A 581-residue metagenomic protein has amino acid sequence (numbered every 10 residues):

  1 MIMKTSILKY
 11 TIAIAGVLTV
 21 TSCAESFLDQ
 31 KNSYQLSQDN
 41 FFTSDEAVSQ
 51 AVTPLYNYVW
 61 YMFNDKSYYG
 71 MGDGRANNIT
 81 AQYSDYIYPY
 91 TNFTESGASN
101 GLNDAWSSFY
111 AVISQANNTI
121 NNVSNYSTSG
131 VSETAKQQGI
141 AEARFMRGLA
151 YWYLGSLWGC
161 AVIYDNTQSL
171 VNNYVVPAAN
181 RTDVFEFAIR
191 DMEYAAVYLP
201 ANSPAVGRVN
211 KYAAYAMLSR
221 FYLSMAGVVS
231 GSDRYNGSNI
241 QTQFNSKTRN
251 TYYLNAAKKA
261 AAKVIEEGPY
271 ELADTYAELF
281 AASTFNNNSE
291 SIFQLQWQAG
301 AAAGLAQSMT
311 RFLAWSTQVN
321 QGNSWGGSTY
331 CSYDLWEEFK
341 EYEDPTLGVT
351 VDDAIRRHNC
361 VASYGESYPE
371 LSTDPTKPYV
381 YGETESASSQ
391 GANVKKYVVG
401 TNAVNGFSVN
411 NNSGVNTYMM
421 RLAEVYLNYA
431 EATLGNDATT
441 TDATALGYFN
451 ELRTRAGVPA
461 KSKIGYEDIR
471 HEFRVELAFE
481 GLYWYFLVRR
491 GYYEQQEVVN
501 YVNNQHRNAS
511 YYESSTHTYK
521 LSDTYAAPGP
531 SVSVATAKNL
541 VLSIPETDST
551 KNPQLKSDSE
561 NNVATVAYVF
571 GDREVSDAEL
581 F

Functional and structural regions predicted by a protein language model:
M1-S22: Sec-dependent bacterial lipoprotein signal peptides
T19, A24-Y88, A161, F185 (+6 more regions): An aromatic- and glycine-enriched ligand-binding surface/loop that stacks and positions planar moieties
S22-A24, F109-V112, F187, E266 (+3 more regions): Long, intrinsically disordered, low-complexity segments
S44-M62, Y83-W158, N172-E186, R190-R208 (+4 more regions): Conserved, well-structured interaction surfaces
N103, T350-N450: C-terminal substrate/ligand-recognition segments
